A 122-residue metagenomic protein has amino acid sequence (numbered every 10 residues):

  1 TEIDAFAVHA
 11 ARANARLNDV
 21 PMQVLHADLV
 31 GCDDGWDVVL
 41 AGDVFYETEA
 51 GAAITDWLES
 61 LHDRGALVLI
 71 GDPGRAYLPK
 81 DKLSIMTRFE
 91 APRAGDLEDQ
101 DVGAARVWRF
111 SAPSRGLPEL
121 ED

Functional and structural regions predicted by a protein language model:
T1-D122: S-adenosylmethionine-dependent methyltransferases
